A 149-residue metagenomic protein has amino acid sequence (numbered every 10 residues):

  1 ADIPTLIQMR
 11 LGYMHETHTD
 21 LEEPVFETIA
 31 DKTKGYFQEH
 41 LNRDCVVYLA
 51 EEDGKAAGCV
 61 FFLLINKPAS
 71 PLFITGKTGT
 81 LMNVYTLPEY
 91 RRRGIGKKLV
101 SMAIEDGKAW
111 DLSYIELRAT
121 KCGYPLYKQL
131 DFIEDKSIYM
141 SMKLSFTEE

Functional and structural regions predicted by a protein language model:
A1-Q8: A short beta-loop-alpha structural element at the N-terminal edge of CoA-dependent acyl/N-acetyltransferase catalytic
L11-Y36: Conserved GNAT-fold acetyl-CoA-binding loop/helix
G35-L49, T80: A short helix-loop-beta-strand connector motif used in the catalytic cores of GNAT acetyltransferases and, in some
L49, K55-L64, T80, Y85: Conserved beta-strand in the GNAT
Y90-M102: Conserved acetyl-CoA pyrophosphate-binding loop and the N-cap/start of the following alpha-helix in GNAT-like
V100, G107-A119: Conserved GNAT acetyl-CoA-binding A-motif
L112, K128-I138: Conserved acetyl-CoA-binding loop of GNAT-fold acetyltransferases
I115-P125, S141-S145: Conserved beta-strand-loop-alpha-helix junction that forms the acyl-donor binding cleft
